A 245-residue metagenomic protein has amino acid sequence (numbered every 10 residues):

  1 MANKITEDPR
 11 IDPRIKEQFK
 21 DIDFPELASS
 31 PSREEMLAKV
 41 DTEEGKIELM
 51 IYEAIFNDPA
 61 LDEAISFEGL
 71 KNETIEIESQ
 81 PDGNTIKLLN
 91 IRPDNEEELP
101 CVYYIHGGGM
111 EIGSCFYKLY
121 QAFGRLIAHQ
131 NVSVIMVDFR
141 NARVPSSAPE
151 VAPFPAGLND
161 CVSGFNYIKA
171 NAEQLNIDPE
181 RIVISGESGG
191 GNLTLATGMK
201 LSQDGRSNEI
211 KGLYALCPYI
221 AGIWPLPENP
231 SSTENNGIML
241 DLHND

Functional and structural regions predicted by a protein language model:
A2-S32, M36-E44, I51, L61-D245: Alpha/beta-hydrolase superfamily serine-hydrolase fold, recognizing
E53-I55: Conserved AAA+ ATPase small/helical "lid" subdomain
